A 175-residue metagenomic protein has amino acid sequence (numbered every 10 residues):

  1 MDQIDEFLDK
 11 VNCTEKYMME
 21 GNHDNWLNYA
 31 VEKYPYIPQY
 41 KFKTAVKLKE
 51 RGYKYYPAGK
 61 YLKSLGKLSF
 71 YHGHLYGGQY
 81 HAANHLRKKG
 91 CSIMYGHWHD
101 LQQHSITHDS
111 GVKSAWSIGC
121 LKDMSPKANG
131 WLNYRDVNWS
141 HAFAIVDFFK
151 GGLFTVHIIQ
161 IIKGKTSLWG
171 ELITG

Functional and structural regions predicted by a protein language model:
M1-R51: Core catalytic region of metal-dependent phosphoesterases/phosphodiesterases, especially metallo-beta-lactamase-like
I4-D5, Y56-K60, G78-A83: A generic local structural motif
E15-N22, Y56-K60, H157-I161: Acidic carboxylate-rich catalytic motifs and surrounding loops in phosphoryl-/glycosyl-chemistry enzymes
K49-L65: Short acidic low-complexity segments
L65-I159: Conserved beta-sheet core of the metallophosphoesterase superfamily
F70, I173-G175: Basic, amphipathic N-terminal segments that precede the first structured/catalytic domain
H157-I173: Polar, enzyme-active/binding microenvironments
